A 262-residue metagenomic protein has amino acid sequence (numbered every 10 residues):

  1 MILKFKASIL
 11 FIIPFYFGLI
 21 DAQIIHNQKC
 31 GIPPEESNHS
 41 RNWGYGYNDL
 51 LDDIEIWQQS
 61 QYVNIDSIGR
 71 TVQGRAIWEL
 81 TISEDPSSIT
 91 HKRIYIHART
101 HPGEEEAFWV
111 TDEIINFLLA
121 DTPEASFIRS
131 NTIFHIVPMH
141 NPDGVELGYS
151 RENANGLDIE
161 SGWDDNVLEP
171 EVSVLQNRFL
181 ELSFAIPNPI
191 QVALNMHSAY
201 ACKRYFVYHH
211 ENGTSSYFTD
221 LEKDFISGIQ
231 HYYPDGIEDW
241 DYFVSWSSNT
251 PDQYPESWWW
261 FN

Functional and structural regions predicted by a protein language model:
M1-I9: Bacterial N-terminal signal peptides that target proteins for export
S8-G18: Bacterial N-terminal signal peptides
I20-A22: Boundary at the C-terminal end of the N-terminal hydrophobic targeting segment
I25-R41, Y95-A98, H210: Acidic/histidine-rich, surface-exposed loop or edge segments in extracytoplasmic proteins
R41-I94: Soluble metallo-hydrolase cores and metallopeptidase-like ectodomains found primarily in the secretory/periplasmic
Y47, L51, F108-I115, G156 (+2 more regions): Extracytoplasmic/secreted envelope proteins and their assembly/folding machinery, especially bacterial periplasmic
T90-V145: Alpha-helical metal-binding/catalytic segments enriched in His/Glu/Asp
H97, T132-M139, D143-N262: Metallocarboxypeptidase
